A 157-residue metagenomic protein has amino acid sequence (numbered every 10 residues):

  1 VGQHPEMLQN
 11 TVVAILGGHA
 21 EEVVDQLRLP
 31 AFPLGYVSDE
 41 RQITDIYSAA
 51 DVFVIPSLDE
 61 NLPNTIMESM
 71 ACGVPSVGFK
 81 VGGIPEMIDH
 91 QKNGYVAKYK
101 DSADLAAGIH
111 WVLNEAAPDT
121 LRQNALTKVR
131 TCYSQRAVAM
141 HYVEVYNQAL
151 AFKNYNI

Functional and structural regions predicted by a protein language model:
T11, G17, E21-R41: Nucleotide-activated donor-binding/catalytic signature segment of Leloir-type glycosyltransferases, i.e., the conserved
D25, M67, V81-Q91, Y95-V96: Short acidic/histidine- and often glycine-rich active-site loop of Leloir-type glycosyltransferases that engages
D45-A50: Short alpha-helical donor nucleotide-sugar binding micro-motif in glycosyltransferases
L58: Aromatic "clamp/platform" in nucleotide-sugar-dependent glycosyltransferases that forms part of the donor/acceptor
P75-G78: Short hydrophobic beta-strand element within catalytic cores of glycosyltransferases and related nucleotide-activated
H90-Q91, Y95-S102, W111-A116: Conserved acidic donor-binding segment of nucleotide-sugar-dependent glycosyltransferases
A117-C132, H141-E144, Q148: A short, well-ordered alpha-helix in the C-terminal region of glycosyltransferases
